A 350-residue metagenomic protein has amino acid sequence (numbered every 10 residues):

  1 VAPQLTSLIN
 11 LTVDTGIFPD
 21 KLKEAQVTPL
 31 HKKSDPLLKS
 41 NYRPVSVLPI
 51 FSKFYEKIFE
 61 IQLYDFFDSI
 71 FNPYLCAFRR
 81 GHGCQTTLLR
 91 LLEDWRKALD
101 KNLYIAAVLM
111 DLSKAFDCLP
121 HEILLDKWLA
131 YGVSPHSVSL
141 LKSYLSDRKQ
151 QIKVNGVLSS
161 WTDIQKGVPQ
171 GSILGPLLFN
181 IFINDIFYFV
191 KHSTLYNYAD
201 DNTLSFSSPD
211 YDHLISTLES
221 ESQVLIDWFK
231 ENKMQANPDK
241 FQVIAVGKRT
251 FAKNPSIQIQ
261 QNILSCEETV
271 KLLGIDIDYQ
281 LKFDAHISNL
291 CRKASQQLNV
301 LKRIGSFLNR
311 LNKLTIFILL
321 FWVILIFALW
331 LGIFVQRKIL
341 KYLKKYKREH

Functional and structural regions predicted by a protein language model:
V1, L5, V47, F51-E56 (+9 more regions): Hydrophobic (often cysteine-bearing) scaffold residues that line and stabilize catalytic clefts of nucleotide/cofactor
V1-P169, S207: Conserved pre-catalytic core of RNA-dependent polymerases
E24-V27, R43, L75, I105-A115 (+6 more regions): Catalytic palm active-site di-aspartate
P36, D94-K97, Q150-Q151, D185-Y188 (+2 more regions): Conserved helix-loop functional segments at active or binding sites
F59-L75, P176-F206, F321: Active-site palm subdomain of RNA-directed nucleic acid polymerases
N72, Y198-A199, K230-T250, G274-H350: Non-catalytic, peripheral interaction segments enriched in hydrophobic/basic residues
K114-Y131, K191, T203-D227, F334-Q336: Catalytic palm subdomain of template-directed nucleic-acid polymerases, centered on the conserved carboxylate motif
L158, S220, Q235-T269: Short, conserved micro-motifs composed of acidic
